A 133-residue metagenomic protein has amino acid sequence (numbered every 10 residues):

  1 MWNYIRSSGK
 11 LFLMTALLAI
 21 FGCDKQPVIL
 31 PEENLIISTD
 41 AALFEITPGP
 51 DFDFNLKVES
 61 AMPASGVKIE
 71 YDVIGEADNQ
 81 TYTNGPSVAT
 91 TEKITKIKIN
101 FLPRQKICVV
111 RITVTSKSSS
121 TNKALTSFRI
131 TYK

Functional and structural regions predicted by a protein language model:
W2, E32-K133: First exposed extracellular module after export/assembly in secreted or surface-exposed proteins
W2-R6, L11, T15-L43: Bacterial Sec-dependent N-terminal signal peptides
